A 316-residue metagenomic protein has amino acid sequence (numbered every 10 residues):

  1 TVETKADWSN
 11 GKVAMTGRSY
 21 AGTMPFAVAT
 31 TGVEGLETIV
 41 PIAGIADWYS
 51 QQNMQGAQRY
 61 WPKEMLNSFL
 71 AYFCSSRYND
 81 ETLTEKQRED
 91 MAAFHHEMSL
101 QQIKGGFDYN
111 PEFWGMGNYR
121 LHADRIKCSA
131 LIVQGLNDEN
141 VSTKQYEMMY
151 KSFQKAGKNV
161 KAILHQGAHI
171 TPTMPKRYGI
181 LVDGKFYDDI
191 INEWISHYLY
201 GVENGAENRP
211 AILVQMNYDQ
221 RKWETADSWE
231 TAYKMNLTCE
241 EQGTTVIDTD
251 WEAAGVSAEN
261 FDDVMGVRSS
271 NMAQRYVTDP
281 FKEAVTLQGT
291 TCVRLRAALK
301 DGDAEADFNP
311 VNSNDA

Functional and structural regions predicted by a protein language model:
T1-A14, S19: Gly/Ser-rich "nucleophile elbow"/oxyanion-hole loop immediately N-terminal to the catalytic nucleophile in hydrolases
M15-G17, I42, V133: Short beta-strand immediately N-terminal to the catalytic nucleophile in serine-hydrolase-like folds
G17-A27, N140: Glycine-rich nucleophile elbow surrounding the catalytic serine of serine-hydrolase chemistry
A27-R125, E203: Accessory cap/linker subdomain of secreted extracellular hydrolases
I126, I132-Q134, D138: Short beta-strand/loop motif that positions the catalytic acidic residue of the alpha/beta-hydrolase fold
E139-Y146: Conserved alpha/beta-hydrolase "acid-adjacent" motif
F153-P172: Catalytic histidine neighborhood in serine/cysteine hydrolases with alpha/beta-hydrolase-type architecture
G179-A316: C-terminal, loop-rich substrate-recognition/catalytic regions characterized by aromatic stacking residues
